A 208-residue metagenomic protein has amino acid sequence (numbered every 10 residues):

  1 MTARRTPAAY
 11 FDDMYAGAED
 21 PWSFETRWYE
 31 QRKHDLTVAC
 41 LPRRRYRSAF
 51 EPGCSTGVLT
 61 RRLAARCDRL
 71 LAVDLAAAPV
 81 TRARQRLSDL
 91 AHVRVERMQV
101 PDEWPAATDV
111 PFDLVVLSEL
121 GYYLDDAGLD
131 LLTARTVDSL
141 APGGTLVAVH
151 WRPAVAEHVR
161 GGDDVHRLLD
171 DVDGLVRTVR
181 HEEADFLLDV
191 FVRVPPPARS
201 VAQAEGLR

Functional and structural regions predicted by a protein language model:
M1-P52, T56-T108, L124-D138, T145-R208: Class I (Rossmann-like) S-adenosyl-L-methionine-dependent methyltransferase catalytic domain, capturing the SAM-binding
V116: A conserved beta-strand element that flanks and buttresses the S-adenosyl-L-methionine
L120: Hydrophobic adenine-recognition pocket in adenosine-nucleotide-binding enzymes
